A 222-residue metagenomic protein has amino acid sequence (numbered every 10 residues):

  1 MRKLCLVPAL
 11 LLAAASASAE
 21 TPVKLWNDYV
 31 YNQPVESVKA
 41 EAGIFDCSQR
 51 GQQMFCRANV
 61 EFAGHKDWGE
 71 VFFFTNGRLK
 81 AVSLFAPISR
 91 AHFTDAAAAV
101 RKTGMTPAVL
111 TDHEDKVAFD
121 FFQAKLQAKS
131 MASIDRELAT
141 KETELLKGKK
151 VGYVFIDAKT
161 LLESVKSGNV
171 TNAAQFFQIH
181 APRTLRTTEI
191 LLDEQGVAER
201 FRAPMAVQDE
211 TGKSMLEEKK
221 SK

Functional and structural regions predicted by a protein language model:
M1-L4: Positively charged n-region of N-terminal signal peptides that target proteins for export
A13-S16: N-terminal signal peptide c-region/cleavage motif recognized by signal peptidases
A19-T21, L25, G64, G69: Homeobox/homeodomain signature
E20-Q49, M54, F85-K222: Non-cytosolic coordination micro-motifs
N59-T103: Mid-chain, structured segments of secreted extracytoplasmic proteins
